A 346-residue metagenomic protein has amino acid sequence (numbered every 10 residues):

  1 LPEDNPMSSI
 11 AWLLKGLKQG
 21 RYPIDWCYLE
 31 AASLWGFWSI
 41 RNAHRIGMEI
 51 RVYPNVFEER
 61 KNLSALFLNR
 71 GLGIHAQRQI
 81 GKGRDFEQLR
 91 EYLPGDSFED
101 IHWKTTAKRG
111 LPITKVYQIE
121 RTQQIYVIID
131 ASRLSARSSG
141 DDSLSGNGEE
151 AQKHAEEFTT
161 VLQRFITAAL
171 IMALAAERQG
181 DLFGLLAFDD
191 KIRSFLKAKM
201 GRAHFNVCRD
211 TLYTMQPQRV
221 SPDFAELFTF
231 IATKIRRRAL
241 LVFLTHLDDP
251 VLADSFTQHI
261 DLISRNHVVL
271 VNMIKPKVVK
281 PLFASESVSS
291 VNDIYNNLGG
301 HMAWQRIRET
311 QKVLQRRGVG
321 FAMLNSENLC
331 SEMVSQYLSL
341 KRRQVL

Functional and structural regions predicted by a protein language model:
L1-A203, L240-F243, Q258: An amphipathic, basic-hydrophobic helix/alpha-beta surface used to engage anionic, phosphate-rich ligands or surfaces
E58-L63, P222, R236-R237, V251 (+1 more regions): Von Willebrand factor type A / integrin I
P112, D223-T229: Active-site-adjacent structural elements in folded domains
I129, S139, A187-D190, Q216 (+3 more regions): Active-site proximal loops enriched in glycine and acidic residues that flank catalytic Cys/His/Asp and coordinate
E156-V161, T214-R219, V242, L247-V251 (+2 more regions): Short, contiguous acidic/charged loop-to-helix segments that flank catalytic cores in large enzymes
F195-D223: Short, charged loop segments at secondary-structure junctions
L212-T214, F228-I235: A glycine- and small/hydrophobic-rich beta-loop-beta segment that serves as a flexible "lid/hinge" or phosphate-binding
